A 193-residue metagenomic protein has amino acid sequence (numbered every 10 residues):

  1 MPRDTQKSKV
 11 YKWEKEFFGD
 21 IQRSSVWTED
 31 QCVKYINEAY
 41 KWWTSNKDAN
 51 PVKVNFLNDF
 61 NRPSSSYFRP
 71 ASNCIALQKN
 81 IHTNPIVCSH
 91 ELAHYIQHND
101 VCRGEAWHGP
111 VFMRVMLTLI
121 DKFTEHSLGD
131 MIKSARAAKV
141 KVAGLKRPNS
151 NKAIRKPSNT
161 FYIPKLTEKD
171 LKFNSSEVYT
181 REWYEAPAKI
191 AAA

Functional and structural regions predicted by a protein language model:
M1-K12, P85: Non-catalytic architectural context of zinc metalloproteases
K9-S65, P70-Q78, V101-A193: Metalloprotease/metallohydrolase-associated module, dominated by Zn2+-dependent proteases
H82: Short, small/polar residue-rich loop motifs at catalytic or cofactor-binding pockets
I86-N99: Active-site recognition of the HExxH zinc-binding catalytic motif
